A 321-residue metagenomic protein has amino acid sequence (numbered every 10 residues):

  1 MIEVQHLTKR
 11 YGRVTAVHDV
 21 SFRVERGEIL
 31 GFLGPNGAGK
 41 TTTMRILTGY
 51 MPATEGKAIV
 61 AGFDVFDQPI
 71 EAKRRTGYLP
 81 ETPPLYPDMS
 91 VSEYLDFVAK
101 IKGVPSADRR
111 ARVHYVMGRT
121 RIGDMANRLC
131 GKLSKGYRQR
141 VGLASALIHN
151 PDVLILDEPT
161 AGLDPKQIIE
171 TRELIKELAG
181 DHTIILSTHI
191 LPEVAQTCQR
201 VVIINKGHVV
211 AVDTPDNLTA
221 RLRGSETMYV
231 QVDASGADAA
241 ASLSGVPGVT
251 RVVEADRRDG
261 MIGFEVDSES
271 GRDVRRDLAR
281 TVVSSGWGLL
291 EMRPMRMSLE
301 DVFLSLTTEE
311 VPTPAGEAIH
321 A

Functional and structural regions predicted by a protein language model:
I2-V4, K9-K206, V210-A211: ABC transporter nucleotide-binding domains
G77, G103, A220-G224, G248 (+1 more regions): A generic structural signal for secondary-structure junctions that act as hinges or helix/strand caps at the edges
R121, V249-E254, G288-R293: A short linear hydrophobic-aromatic micro-motif
E173-E269: ABC transporter nucleotide-binding domain
D267-A321: C-terminal coupling/interaction segments
